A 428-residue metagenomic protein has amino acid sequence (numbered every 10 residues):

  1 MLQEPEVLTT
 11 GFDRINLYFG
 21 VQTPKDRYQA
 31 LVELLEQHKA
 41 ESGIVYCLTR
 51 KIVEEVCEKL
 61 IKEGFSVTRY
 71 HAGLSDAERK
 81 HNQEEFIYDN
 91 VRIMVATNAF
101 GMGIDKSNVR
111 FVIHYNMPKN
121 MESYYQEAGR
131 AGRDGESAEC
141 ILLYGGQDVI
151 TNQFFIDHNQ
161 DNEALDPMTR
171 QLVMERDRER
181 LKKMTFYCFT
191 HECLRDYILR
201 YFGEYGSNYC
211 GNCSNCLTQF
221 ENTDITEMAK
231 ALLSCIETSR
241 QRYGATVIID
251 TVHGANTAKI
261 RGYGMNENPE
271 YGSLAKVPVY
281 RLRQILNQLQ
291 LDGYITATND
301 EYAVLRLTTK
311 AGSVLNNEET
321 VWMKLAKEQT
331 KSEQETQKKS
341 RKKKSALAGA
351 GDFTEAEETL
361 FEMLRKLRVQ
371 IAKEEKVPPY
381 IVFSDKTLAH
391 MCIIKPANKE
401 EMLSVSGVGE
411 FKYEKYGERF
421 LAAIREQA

Functional and structural regions predicted by a protein language model:
M1-M168, R176-E179, G203-N208, N215: Helicase motor core with emphasis on the C-terminal RecA-like subdomain
Q3, A131-D134, Y187, H191 (+3 more regions): Phosphate/oxyanion-binding loops and surfaces in catalytic or ligand/nucleic-acid-binding neighborhoods
H114, Y187, H390-M391: Short alpha-helical segment immediately N-terminal to, or the first helix within, an HTH/HTH-like DNA-binding domain
I150-T151, N162-D166, R176-R178, L194-D196 (+1 more regions): Accessory DNA-binding and partner-docking regions appended to nucleic-acid-acting proteins, especially the terminal
L172-F202: Short, charged low-complexity linear segments at domain edges
